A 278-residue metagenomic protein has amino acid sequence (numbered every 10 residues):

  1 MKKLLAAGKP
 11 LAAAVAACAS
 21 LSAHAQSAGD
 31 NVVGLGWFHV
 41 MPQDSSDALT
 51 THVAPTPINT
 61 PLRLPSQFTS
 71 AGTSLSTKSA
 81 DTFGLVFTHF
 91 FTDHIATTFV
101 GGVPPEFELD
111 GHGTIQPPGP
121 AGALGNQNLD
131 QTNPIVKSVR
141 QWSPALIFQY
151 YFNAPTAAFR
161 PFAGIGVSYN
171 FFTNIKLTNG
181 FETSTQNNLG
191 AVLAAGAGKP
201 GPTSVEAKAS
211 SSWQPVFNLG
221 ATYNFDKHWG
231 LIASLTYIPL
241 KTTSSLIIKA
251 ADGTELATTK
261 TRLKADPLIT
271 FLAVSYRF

Functional and structural regions predicted by a protein language model:
M1-G29: Cleavable N-terminal export/targeting peptides
S22-I58, A158: Outer-membrane beta-barrel biogenesis signature
S27-N31, H39, S79, G166 (+2 more regions): Extracytoplasmic low-complexity repetitive segments enriched in small/polar residues
A28, T92, P104, N153-A157 (+1 more regions): Outer-membrane beta-barrel channels and translocator barrels
N31, H94-T97, T156, W229-L231: Repeated loop/turn-to-beta-strand initiation elements of outer-membrane beta-barrel proteins
N31, I95, P144, P161 (+2 more regions): Hydrophobic core residues within well-ordered beta-strands of beta-rich domains
L35, L85-H89, P144-Y150, I165-Y169 (+3 more regions): Residues on the lipid-exposed face of transmembrane beta-strands in outer-membrane beta-barrel proteins
Q43-S79, G102-S143, N170-S212, L240-I269: Extracellular/periplasm-exposed beta-strand and loop segments of Gram-negative cell-envelope proteins, dominated by
